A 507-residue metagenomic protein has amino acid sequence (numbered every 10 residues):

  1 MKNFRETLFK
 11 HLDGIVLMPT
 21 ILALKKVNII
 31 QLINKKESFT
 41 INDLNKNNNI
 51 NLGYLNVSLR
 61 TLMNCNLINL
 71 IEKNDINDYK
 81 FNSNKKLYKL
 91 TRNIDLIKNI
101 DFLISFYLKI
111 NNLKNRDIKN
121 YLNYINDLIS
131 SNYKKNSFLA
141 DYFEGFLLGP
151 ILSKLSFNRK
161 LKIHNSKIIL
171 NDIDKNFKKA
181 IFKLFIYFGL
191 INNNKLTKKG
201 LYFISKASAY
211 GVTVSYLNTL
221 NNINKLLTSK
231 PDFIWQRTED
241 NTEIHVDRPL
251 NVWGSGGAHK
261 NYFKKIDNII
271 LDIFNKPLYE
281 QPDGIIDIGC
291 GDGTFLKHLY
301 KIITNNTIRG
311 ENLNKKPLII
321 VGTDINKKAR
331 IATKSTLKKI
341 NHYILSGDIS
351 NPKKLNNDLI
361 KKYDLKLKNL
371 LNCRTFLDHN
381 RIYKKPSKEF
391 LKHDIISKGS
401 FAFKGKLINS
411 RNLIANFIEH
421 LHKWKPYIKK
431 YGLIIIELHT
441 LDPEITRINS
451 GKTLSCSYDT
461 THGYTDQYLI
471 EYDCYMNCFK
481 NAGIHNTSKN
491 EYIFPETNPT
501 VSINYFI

Functional and structural regions predicted by a protein language model:
M1-N222: N-terminal accessory segments
N112-K175, K179, L190, K206 (+2 more regions): Conserved adenosyl
K362, G483-I484, Y492-I507: Core SAM-dependent methyltransferase catalytic element
C373-A415: Mobile active-site "lid"/loop adjacent to the S-adenosyl-L-methionine
L377, E437-L441: Short strand-turn motif at the edge of the Rossmann-like AdoMet-binding core
D394-I396, R447-C478: Conserved Class I S-adenosyl-L-methionine
A402, K430-L438: Conserved beta-strand signature within the Rossmann-like core of class I S-adenosyl-L-methionine
F417-W424, T465-N486: Short alpha-helix
